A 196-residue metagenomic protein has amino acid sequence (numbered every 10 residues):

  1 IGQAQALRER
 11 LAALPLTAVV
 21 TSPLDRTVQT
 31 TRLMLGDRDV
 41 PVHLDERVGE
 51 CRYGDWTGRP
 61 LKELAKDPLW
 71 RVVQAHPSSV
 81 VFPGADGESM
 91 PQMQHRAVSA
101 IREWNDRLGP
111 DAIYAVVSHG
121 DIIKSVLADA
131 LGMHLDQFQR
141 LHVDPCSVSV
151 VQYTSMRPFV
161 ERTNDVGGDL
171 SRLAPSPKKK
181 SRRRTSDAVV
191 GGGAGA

Functional and structural regions predicted by a protein language model:
I1-D39, L44, D67: Active-site-proximal alpha-helix that buttresses catalytic centers in soluble enzyme cores
Q5-A12, Q94, V98-D106, L127: Generic structural signal for well-ordered alpha-helical scaffold segments
T21-S22, H95, V117-S118: Short beta-strand scaffold positions
L33, S125, D129: Active-site signature of alpha/beta-hydrolase-fold catalytic machinery across serine- and Asp/Cys-nucleophile hydrolases
G36-S99, Q152, R162-T163, A174-K178 (+1 more regions): Phosphate-handling substructures
C51-K62, D106, P110-A112, D129-A196: Acidic, low-complexity terminal tails and accessory targeting/binding regions of phosphate-metabolizing enzymes
A112-D121: Generic beta-sheet signal
